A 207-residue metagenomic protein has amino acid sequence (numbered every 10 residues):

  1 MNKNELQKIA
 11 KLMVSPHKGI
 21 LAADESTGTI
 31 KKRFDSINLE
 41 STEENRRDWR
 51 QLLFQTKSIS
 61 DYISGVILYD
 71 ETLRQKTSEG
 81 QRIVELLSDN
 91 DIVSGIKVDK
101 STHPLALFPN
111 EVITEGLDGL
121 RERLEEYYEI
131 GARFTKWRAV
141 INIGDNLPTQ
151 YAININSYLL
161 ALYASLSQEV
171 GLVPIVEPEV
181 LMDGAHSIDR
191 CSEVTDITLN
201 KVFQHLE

Functional and structural regions predicted by a protein language model:
M1-I130, I143: Alpha/beta catalytic barrel-like cores
I37, S41, V112-G119, P148-L159 (+1 more regions): Alpha-helix N-cap and loop-to-helix initiation/capping positions
T42, W137, V176: Conserved, mostly hydrophobic/aromatic
V66, T135, P174-I175: Hydrophobic residues within beta-strands of alpha/beta enzymes
S101-L105, V140-N146, L181-A185: Conserved radical SAM core fold
L120-F134, N156-L172, T198-E207: Structured alpha-helical segments in the cores of large, soluble enzyme domains
I130-P148: A glycine-rich phosphate/pyrophosphate-binding beta-strand-loop-alpha-helix module
I175-E207: Aromatic-anchored, glycine/proline-accented short structural segments that stabilize local strand-turns or short
